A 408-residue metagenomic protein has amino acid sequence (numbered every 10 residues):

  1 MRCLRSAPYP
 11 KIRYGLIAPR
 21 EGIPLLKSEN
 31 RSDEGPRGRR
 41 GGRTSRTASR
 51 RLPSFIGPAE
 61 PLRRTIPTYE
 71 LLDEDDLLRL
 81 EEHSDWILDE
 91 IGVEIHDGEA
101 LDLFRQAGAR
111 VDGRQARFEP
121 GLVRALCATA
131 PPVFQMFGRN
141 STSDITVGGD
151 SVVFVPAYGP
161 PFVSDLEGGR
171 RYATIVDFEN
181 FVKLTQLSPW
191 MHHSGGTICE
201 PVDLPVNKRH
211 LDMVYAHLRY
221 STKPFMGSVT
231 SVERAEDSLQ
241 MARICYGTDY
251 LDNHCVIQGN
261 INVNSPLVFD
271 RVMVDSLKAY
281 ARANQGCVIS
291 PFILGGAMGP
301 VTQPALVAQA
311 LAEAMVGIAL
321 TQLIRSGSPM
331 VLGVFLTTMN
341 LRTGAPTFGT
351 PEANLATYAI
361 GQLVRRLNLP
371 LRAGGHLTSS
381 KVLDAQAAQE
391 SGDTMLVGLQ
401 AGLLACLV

Functional and structural regions predicted by a protein language model:
A7-P10: N-terminal polybasic/positive-inside topogenic patches
Y14-L16: Mature N-terminal, pre-catalytic/accessory segment of carbohydrate-active enzymes
P19-K27: Primarily low-complexity, compositionally biased regions used by nucleic-acid-associated proteins for macromolecular
L26-T248, N260-R271: Metallocofactor- and cofactor-centric catalytic cores in central/energy metabolism, strongly enriched
Y172-L404: Helix-rich catalytic cores of soluble enzyme domains
C406-V408: Short acidic/histidine-rich active-site segments
